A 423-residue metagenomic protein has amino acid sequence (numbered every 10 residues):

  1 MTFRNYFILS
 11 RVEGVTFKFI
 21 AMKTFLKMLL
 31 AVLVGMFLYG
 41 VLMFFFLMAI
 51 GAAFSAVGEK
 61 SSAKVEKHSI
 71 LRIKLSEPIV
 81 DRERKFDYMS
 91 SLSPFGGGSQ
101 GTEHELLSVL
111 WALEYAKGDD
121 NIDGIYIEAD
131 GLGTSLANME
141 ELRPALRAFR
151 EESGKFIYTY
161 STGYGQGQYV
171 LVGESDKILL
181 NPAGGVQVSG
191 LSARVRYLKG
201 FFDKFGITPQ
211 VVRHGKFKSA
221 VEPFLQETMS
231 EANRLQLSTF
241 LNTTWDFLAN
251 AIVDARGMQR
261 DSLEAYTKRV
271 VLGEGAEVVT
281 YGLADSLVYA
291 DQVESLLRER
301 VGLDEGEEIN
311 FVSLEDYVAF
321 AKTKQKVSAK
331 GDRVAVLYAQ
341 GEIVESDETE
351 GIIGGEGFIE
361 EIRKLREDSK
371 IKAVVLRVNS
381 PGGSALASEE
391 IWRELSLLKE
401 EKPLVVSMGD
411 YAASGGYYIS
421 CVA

Functional and structural regions predicted by a protein language model:
R4-A21: Short, Lys/Arg-enriched N-terminal segments with co-localized hydrophobic residues within the first ~10-30 amino acids
A21-R260, E264-K268, L272, A284 (+3 more regions): Small-residue-centered hinge/linker elements
G184, Y289-D291: Beta->alpha turn/N-cap motifs
